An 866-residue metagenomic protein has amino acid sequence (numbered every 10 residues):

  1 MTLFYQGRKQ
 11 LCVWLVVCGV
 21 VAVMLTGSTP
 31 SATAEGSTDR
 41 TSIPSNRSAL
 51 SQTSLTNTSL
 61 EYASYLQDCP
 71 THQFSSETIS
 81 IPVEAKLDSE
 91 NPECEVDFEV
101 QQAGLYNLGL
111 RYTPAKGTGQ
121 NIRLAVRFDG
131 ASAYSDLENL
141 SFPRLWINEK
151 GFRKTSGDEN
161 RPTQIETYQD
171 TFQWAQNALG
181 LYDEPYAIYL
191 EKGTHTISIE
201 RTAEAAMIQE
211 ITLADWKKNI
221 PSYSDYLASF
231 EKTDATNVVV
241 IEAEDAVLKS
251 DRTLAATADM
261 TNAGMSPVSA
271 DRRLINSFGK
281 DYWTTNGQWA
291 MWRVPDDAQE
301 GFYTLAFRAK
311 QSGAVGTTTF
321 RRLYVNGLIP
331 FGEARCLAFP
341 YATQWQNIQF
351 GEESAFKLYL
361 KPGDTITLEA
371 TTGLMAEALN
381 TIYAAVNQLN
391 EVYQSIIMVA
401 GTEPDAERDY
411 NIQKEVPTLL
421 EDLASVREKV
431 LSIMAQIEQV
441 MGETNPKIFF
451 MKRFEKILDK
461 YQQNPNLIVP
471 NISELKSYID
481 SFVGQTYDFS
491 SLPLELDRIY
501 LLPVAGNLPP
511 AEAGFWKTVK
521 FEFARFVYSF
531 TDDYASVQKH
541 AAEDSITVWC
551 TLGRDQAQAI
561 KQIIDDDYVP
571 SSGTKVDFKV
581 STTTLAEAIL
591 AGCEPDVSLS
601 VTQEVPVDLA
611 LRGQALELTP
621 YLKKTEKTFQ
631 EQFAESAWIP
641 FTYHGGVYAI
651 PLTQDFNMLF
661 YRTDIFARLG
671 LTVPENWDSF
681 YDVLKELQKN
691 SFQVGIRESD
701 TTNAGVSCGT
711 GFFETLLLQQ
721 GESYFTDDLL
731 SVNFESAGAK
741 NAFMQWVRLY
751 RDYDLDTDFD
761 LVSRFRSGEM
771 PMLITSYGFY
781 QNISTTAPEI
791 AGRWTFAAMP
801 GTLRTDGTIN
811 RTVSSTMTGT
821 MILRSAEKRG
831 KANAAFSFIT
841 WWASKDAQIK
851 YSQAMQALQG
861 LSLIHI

Functional and structural regions predicted by a protein language model:
A32-R498, M855: Extracytoplasmic
Q102, Q299, A787-G860: Extracytoplasmic/periplasmic substrate-recognition and gating elements
K520-A542, V605-M658, Y681, A791-G801 (+1 more regions): Hinge/lid segment of periplasmic solute-binding proteins
A541-R554, Y568, T574-K579, V597 (+2 more regions): Short, well-ordered beta-strand elements
D566-S636, T642, D664-T672, E769-M772 (+2 more regions): Extracytoplasmic "Venus flytrap"/periplasmic binding protein-like
Y643-L652, N657, Y681-V732, G738-A739 (+1 more regions): Extracytoplasmic/periplasmic solute-binding protein
D728-D758: Glycine-centered hinge/linker elements that transmit conformational signals in sensory and ligand-binding systems
H865-I866: Conserved small/polar residues in nucleotide/adenosyl-binding loops
